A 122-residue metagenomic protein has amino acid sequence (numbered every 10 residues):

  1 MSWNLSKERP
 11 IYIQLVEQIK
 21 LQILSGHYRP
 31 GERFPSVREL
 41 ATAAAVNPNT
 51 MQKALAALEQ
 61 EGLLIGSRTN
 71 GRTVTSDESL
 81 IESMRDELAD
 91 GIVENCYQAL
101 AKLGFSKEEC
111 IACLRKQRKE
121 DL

Functional and structural regions predicted by a protein language model:
M1-R33, E87-L122: Extreme N-terminal segment that seeds HTH/winged-HTH DNA-binding domains in transcriptional regulators
H27-Y28, A57, G62-L63: Short hinge/loop at the helix->beta-strand junction immediately C-terminal to the helix-turn-helix recognition helix
R33-A44, L58: A short alpha-helical element within helix-turn-helix/winged-helix DNA-binding domains across DNA-binding proteins
F34, G66-V74, E78-S79: Short, Lys/Arg-rich nucleic-acid/phosphate-binding segment
E39, V74-T75, K116-Q117: Short secondary-structure capping/turn micro-motifs that flank functional sites
L80-M84: Short, charged/polar, Gly/Pro-enriched secondary-structure boundary elements
